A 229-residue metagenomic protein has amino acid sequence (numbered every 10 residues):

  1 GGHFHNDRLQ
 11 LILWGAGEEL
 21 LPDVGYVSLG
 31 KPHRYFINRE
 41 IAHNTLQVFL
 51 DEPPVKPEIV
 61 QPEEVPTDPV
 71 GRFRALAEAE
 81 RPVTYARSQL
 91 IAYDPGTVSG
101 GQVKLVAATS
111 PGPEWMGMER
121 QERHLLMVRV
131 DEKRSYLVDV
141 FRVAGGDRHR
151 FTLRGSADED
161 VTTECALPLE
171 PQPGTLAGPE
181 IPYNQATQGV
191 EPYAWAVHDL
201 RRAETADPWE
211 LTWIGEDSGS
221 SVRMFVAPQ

Functional and structural regions predicted by a protein language model:
G1-I181, Q188: Catalytic and substrate-binding regions of extracellular carbohydrate-active enzymes, especially polysaccharide lyases
S156-P228: Polysaccharide-binding surfaces and accessory modules of carbohydrate-active proteins
